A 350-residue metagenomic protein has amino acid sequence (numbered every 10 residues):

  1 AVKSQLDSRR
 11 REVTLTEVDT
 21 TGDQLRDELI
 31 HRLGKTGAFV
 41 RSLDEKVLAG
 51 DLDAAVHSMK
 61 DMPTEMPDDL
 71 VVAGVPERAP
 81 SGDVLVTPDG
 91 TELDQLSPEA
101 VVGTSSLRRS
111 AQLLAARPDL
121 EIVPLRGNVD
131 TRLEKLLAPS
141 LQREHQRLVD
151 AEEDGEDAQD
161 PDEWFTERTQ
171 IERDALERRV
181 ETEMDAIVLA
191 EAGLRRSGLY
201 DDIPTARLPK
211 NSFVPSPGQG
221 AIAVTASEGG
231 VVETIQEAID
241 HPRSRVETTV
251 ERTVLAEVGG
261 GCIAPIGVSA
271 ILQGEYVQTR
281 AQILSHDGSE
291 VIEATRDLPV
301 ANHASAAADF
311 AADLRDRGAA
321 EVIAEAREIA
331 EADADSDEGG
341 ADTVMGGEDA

Functional and structural regions predicted by a protein language model:
A1-D19, R32, K135-A350: Small-molecule-sensing regulatory modules
V13-L15, V72, I122: Generic structural signal for residues in well-ordered beta-strands
T21-R26, T131, Q142: Short, charge-patterned binding micro-sites
D27-A54, E172: Short, structured active-site "lid" loops
L52-V56, V101, D185-A186: Short, Asp-centered acidic motifs that coordinate Mg2+ and/or phosphate in catalytic or ligand-binding sites
M59-K60, D69-P118: A conserved helix-loop-strand patch within extracytoplasmic ligand-binding domains of the periplasmic binding
M59-M62, A192-L194: Short glycine-rich anion-binding loops that position phosphate/pyrophosphate groups of nucleotides and phosphorylated
G74-P76, L120-V129: Short hydrophobic/aromatic-enriched beta-strand-loop microsegments
